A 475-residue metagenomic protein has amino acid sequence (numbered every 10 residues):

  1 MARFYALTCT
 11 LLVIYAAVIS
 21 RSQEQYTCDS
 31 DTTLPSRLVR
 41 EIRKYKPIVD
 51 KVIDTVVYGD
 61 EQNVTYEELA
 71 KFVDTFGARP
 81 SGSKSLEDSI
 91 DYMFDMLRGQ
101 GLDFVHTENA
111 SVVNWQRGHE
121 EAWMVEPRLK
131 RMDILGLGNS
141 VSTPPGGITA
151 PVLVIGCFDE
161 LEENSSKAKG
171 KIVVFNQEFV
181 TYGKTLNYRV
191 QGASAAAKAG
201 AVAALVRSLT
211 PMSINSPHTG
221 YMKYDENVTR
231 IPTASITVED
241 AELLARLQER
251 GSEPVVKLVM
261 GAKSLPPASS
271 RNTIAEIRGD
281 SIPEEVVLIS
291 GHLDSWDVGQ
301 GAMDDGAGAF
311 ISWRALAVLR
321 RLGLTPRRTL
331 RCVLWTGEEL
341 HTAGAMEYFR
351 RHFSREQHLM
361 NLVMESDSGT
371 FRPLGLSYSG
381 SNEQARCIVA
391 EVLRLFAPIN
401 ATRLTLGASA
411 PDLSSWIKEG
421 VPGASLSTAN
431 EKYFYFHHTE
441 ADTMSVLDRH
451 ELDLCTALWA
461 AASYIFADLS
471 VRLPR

Functional and structural regions predicted by a protein language model:
L11-S30: N-terminal signal peptide
Y26-Y45, Y58, A70, D74-I172 (+1 more regions): Noncatalytic luminal/extracellular "stalk/propeptide" segments of secretory-pathway proteins
R40-S83, S216-G220, D294, L362 (+2 more regions): N-terminal capping segment at the start of a domain
I48, K130-S165, M222-A302, A317 (+1 more regions): Soluble metallo-hydrolase cores and metallopeptidase-like ectodomains found primarily in the secretory/periplasmic
P80-S83, M132-P232, Q300, N400: Extracellular/luminal Protease-associated
R98, T273, I289-T342, W459: Alpha-helical metal-binding/catalytic segments enriched in His/Glu/Asp
T233-I236, A241-E242, D297, W335-F436: Metal-dependent peptidase/peptidase-like ectodomains
A317, R328, Y433-R475: His/Asp/Glu-rich mid-to-C-terminal helical/loop segments that flank catalytic regions of hydrolases
